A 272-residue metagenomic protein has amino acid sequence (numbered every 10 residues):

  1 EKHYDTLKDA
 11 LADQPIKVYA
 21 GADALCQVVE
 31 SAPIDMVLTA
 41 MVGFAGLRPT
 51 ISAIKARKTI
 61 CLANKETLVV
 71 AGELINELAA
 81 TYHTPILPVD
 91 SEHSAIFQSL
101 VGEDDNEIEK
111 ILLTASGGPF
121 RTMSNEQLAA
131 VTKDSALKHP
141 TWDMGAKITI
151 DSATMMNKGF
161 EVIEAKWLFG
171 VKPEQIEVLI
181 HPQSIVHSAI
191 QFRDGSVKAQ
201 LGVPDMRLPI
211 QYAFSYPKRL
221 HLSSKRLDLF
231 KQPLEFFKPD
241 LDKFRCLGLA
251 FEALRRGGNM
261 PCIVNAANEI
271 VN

Functional and structural regions predicted by a protein language model:
E1-N272: Catalytic, metal-anchored helix/loop core of enzyme active sites in primary metabolism
